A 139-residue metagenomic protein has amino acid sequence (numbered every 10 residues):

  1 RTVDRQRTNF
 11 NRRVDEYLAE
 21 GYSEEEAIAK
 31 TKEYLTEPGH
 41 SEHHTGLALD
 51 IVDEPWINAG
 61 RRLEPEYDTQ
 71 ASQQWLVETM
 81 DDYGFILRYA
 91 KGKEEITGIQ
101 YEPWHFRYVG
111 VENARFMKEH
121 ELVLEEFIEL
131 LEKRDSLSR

Functional and structural regions predicted by a protein language model:
R1-S138: Cell-envelope/glycan interface and biosynthesis
